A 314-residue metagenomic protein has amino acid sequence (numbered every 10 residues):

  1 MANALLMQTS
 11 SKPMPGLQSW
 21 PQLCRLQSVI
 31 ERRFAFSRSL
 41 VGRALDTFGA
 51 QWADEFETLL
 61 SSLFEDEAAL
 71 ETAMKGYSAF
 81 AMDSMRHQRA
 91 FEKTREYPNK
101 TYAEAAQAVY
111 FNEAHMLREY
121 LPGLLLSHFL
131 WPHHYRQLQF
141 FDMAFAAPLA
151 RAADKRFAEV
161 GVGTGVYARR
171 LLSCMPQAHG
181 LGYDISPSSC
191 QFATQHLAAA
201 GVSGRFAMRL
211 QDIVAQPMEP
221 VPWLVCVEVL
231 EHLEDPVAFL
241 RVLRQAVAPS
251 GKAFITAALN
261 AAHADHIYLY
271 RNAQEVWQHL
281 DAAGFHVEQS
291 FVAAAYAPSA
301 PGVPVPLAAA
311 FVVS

Functional and structural regions predicted by a protein language model:
L23-Y110: N-terminal auxiliary segments of SAM/dcSAM-dependent transferases
A153-G163: Conserved class I S-adenosyl-L-methionine
T164-P176: Conserved SAM-binding loop of SAM-dependent methyltransferases across substrates and taxa, primarily the Class I
H179-D184: Conserved SAM-binding motif I beta-strand of class I
S186-S188: Conserved SAM/SAH-binding beta-strand->alpha-helix loop
V214-L224: A short acidic, Gly/Pro-enriched loop at the edge of an enzyme's catalytic core that lines a small-molecule cofactor
A238-P249: A short glycine-rich, Lys/Arg-flanked "PGG" loop and its adjoining helix->strand segment in the class I
G251-A258: Conserved beta-strand signature within the Rossmann-like core of class I S-adenosyl-L-methionine
